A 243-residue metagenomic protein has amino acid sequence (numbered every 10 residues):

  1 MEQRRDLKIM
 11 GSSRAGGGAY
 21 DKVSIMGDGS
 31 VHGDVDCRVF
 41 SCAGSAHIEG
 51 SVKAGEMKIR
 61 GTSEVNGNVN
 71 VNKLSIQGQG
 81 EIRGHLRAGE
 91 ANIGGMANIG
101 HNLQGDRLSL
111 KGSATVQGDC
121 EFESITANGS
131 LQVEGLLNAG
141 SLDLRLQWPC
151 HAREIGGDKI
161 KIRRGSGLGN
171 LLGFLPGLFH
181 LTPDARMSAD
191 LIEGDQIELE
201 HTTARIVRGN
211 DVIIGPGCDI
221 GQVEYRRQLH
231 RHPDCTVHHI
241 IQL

Functional and structural regions predicted by a protein language model:
M1-L243: Extended beta-solenoid/beta-helix repeat architectures
